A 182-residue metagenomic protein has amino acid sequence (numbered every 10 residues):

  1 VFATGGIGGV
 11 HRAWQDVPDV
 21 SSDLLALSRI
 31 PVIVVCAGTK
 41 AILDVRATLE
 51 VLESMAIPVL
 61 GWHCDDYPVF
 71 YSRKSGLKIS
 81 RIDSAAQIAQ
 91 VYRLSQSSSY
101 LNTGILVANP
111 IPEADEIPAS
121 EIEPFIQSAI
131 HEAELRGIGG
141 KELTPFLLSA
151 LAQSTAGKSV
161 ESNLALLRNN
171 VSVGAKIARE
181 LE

Functional and structural regions predicted by a protein language model:
V1-G6, R12, V34-C36, V59-H63 (+2 more regions): General beta-strand structural signal in soluble alpha/beta enzymes
T4-I7, W14-Q15, S21-S22, S28-V32 (+3 more regions): Short coil/turn connectors at secondary-structure junctions
I7, R12-D23, L43-V45, L49 (+2 more regions): N-terminally biased helix-coil "hinge/interface" segments that flank
Q15-S28, V32-E53, A86-Q90: Active-site glycine-rich loop that binds ribose-phosphate moieties when present
D44-S75: Glycine-rich, Lys/Arg-enriched anion-binding loops that position phosphate/diphosphate groups for phosphoryl
C64, I79-A89, Q127, L135 (+1 more regions): A glycine- and small/hydrophobic-rich beta-loop-beta segment that serves as a flexible "lid/hinge" or phosphate-binding
Y71-S98: Anionic-ligand binding region
L101-L166: A C-terminal functional module that forms or caps the active site or interfaces directly with catalytic machinery
